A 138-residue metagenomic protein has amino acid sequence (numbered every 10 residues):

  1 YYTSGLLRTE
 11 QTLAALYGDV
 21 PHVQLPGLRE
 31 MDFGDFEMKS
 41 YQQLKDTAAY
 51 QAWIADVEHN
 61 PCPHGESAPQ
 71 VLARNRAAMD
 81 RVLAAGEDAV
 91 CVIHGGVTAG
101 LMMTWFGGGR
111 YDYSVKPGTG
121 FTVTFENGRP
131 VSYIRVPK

Functional and structural regions predicted by a protein language model:
Y1-A49: Phosphate-coordination/substrate-recognition cap region in phosphate-metabolizing enzymes
T3-S4, A73, V92-I93: Short beta-strand scaffold positions
R8-T9, A78, V97-T98: Alpha-helix capping/helix-boundary segments
L16-H22, A84-D88, G107, G128: Short glycine/proline-enriched coil/turn segments at helix->beta-strand junctions
Y41-I54, P130-K138: A polyampholytic, Gly/Pro-enriched intrinsically disordered region
A49-Q70: Short glycine/proline- and acidic residue-enriched helix-loop micro-motifs that form flexible lids or anion-recognition
G86-G96: Generic beta-sheet signal
G108-Y133: Domain-level recognition of soluble alpha/beta enzyme cores, biased toward histidine phosphatases/phosphomutases
